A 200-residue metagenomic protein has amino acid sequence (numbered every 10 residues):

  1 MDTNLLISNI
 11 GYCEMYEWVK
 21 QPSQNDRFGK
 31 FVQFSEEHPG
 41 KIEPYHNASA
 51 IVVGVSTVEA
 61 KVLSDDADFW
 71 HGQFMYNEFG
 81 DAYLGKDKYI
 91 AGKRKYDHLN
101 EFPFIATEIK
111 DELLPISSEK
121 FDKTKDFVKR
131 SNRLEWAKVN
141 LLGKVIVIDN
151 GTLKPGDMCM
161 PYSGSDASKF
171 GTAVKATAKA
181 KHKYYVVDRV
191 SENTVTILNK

Functional and structural regions predicted by a protein language model:
M1-K200: Extracellular receptor-binding modules and their adjoining Ser/Thr/Gly/Asp/Asn-rich linkers
